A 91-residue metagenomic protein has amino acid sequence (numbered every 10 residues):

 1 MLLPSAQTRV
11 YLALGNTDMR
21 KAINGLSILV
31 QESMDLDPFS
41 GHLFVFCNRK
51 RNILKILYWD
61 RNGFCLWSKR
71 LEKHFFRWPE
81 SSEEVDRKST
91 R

Functional and structural regions predicted by a protein language model:
M1-R91: Polybasic/polar functional segments that serve as interface/processing modules
